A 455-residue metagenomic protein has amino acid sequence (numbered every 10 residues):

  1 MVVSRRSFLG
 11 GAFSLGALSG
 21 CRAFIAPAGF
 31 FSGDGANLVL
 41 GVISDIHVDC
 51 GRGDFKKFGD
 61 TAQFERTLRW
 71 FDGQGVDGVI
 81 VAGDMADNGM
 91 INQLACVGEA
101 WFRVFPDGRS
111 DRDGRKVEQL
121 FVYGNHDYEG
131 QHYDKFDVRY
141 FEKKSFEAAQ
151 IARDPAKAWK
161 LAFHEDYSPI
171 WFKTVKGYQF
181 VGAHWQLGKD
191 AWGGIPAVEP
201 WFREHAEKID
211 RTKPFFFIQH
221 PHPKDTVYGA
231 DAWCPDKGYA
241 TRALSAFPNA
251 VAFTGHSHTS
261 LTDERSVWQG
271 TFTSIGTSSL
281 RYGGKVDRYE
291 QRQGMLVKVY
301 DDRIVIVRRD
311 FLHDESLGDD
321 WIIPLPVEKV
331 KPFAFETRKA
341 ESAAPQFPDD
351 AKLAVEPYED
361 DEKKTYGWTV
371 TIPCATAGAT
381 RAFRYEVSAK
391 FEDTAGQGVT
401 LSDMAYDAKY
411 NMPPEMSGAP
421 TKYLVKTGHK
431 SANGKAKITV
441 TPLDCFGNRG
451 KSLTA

Functional and structural regions predicted by a protein language model:
M1-S19: N-terminal secretory signal peptides and thylakoid transit peptides that target proteins across membranes
A26-A95: N-terminal active-site segment of His-dependent metallophosphoesterases
I43-S44, V79-D84, E118-N125, F217-H220 (+2 more regions): Active-site neighborhood of phospho(di)ester-bond hydrolases with catalytic His/Asp-centered motifs
M90-E204, I209, Y239-A246, T262-L280 (+3 more regions): Extended active-site neighborhood of metal-dependent phosphoesterases/phosphodiesterases
A206-V227: Short acidic, glycine-rich surface-loop motifs adjacent to enzyme active sites
M295-A408, R449-L453: A short C-terminal boundary segment appended to hydrolase-like catalytic domains
M416-A432: Signal that preferentially marks extracellular ectodomain short beta-strand elements of beta-sandwich modules
S431-F446: Beta-strand-rich modules
